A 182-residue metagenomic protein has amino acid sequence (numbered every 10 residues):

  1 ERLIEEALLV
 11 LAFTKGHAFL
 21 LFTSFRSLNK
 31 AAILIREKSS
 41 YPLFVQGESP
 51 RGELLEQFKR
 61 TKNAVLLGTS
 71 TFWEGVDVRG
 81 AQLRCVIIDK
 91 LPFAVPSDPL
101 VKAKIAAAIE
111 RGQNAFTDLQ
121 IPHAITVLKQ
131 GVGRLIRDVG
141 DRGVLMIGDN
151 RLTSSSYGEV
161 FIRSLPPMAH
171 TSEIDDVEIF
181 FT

Functional and structural regions predicted by a protein language model:
E1-T182: ASCE RecA-like P-loop NTPase motor cores that couple ATP hydrolysis to mechanical translocation on nucleic acids
